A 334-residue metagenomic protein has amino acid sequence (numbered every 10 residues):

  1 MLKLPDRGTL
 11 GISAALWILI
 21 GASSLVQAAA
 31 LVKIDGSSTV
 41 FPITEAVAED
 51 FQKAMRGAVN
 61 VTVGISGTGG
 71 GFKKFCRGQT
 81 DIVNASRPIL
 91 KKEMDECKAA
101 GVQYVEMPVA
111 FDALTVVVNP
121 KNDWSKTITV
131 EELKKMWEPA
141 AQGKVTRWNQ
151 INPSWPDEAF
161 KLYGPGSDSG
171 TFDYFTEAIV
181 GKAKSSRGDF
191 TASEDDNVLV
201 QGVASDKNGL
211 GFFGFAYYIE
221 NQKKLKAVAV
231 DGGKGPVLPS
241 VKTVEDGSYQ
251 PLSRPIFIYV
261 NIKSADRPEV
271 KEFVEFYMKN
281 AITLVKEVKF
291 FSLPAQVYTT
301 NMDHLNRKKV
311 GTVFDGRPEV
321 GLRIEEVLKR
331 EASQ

Functional and structural regions predicted by a protein language model:
M1-T9: N-terminal secretory signal peptides that target proteins for export/translocation
K3, G21-S24, K309: Short, flexible coil/linker elements and helix-boundary hinge sites characteristic of intrinsically disordered
G11-S24: Bacterial N-terminal signal peptides
A28-Q334: Flexible loop/hinge segments at secondary-structure junctions
